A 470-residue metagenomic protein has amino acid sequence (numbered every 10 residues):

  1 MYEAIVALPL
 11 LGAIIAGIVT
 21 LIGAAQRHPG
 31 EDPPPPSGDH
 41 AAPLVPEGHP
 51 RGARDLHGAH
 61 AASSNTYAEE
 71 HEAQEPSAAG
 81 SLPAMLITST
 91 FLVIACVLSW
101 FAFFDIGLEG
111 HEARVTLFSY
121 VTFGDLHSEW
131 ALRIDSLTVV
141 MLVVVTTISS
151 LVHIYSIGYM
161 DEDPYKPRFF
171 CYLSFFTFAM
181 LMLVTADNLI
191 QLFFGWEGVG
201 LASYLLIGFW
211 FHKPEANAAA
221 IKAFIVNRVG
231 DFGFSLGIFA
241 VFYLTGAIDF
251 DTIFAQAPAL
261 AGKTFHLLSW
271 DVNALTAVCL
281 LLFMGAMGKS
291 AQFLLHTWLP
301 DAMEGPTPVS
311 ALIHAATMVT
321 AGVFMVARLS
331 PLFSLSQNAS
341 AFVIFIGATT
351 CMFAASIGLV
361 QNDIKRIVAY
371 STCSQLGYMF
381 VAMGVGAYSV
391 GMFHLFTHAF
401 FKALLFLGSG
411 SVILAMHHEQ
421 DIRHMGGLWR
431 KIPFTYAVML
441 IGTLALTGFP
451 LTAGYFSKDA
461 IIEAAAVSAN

Functional and structural regions predicted by a protein language model:
M1-E3, V19-C171, L244-W270, T276 (+2 more regions): Transmembrane helix-loop-helix hairpins at membrane boundaries of multipass inner-membrane proteins
M1-L11: Hydrophobic transmembrane alpha-helical segments in integral membrane proteins
I5, I14, T138-V143, F193-G195: Mature extracytoplasmic enzyme cores
P9-A25, S150-L151, M287, A291 (+1 more regions): N-terminal signal-anchor/start-transfer transmembrane helix
L151-G195, L201-N470: Hydrophobic transmembrane alpha-helices and their helix-loop junctions in integral membrane proteins
